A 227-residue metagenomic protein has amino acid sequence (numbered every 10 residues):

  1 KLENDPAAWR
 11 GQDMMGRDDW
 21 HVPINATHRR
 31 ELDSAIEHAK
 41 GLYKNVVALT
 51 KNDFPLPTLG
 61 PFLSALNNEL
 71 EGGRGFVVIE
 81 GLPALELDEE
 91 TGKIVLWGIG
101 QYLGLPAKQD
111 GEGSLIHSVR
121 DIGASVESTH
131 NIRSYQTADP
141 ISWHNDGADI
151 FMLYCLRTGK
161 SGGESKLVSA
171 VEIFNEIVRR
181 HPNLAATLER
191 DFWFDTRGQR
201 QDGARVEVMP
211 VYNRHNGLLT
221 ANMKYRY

Functional and structural regions predicted by a protein language model:
K1-L59, S64-A65, G72, V77 (+4 more regions): Active-site environment of non-heme Fe oxygenases that use a 2-His-1-carboxylate facial triad
E90-W97, L167-S169: "Short basic amphipathic alpha-helical interaction patches in structured regions
L96-A107: A short alpha->loop->secondary-structure connector
